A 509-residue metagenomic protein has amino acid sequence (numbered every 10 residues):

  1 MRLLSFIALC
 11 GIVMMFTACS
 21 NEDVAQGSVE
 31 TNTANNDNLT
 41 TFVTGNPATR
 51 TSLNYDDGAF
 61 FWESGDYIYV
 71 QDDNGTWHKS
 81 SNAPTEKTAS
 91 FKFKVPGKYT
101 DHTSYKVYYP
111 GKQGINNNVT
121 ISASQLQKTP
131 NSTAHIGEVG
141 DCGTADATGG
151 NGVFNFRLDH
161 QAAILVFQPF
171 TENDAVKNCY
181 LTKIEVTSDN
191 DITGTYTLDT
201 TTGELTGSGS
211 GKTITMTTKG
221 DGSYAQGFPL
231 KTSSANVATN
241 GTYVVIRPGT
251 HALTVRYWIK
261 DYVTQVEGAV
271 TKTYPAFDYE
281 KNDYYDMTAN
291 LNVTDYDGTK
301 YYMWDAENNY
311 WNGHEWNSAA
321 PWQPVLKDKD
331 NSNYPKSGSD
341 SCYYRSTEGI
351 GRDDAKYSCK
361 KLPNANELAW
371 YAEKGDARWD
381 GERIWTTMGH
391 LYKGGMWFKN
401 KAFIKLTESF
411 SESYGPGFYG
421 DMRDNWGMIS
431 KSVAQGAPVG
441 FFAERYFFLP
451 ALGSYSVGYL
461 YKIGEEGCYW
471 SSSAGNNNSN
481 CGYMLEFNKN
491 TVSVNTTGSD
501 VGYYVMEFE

Functional and structural regions predicted by a protein language model:
R2-E373, W379-G381, T387: Sec-type signal peptide cleavage vicinity
W385-M388, Y392-E509: C-terminal, surface-exposed recognition/capping segments
